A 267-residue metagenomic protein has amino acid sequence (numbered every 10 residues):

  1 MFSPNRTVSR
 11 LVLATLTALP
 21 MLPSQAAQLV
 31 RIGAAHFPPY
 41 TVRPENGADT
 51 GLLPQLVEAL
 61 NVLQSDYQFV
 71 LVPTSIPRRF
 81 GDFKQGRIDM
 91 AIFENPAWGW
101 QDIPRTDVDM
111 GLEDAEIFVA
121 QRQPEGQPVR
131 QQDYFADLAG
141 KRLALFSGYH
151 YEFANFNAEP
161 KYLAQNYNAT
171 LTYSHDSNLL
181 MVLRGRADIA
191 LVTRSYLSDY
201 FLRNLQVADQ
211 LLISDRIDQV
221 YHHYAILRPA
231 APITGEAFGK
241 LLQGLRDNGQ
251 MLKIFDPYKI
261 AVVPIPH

Functional and structural regions predicted by a protein language model:
R10-P20: Bacterial N-terminal signal peptides
A27-P104, L171, F238, Y258: Extracytoplasmic small-molecule ligand-binding "clamshell" domains of the periplasmic binding protein/Venus flytrap
A34-P38, E113-I117, L205-G239, V262-H267: Periplasmic-binding protein-like
H36-P38, E45-T50, P96, Q121-Q127 (+2 more regions): Short coil/turn segments
P54-Q64, Q123-V129, A136-R142, Y224-P257 (+1 more regions): Extended ligand-binding regions for polar small-molecule ligands
V57-S65, D137-A139, F146-T172, F201-V207 (+1 more regions): Ligand-binding cleft/hinge of the Venus flytrap
V62-L63, P77-A91, R105, H175-Y196 (+1 more regions): Short helices/loops that flank or line small-molecule/ion binding pockets
L71-D137, H150-Y151, D215-I217: Acidic, polar ligand-binding/catalytic clefts
